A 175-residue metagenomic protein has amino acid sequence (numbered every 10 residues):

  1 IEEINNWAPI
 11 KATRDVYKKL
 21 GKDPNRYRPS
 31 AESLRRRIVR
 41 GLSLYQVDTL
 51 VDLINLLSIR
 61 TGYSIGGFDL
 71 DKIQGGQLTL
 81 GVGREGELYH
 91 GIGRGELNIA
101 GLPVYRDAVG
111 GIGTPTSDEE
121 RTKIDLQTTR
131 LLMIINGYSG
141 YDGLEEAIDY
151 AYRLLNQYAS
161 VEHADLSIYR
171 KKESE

Functional and structural regions predicted by a protein language model:
I1-E175: RNA/tRNA-interacting regions in translation and RNA-turnover enzymes
